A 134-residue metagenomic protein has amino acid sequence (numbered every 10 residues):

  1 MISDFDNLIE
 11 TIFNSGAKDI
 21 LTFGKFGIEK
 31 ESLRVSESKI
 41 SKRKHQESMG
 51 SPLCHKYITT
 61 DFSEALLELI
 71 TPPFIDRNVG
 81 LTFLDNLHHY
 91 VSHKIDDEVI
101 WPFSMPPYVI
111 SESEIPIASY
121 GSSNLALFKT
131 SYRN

Functional and structural regions predicted by a protein language model:
M1-N134: Phosphate/nucleotide-binding catalytic core
